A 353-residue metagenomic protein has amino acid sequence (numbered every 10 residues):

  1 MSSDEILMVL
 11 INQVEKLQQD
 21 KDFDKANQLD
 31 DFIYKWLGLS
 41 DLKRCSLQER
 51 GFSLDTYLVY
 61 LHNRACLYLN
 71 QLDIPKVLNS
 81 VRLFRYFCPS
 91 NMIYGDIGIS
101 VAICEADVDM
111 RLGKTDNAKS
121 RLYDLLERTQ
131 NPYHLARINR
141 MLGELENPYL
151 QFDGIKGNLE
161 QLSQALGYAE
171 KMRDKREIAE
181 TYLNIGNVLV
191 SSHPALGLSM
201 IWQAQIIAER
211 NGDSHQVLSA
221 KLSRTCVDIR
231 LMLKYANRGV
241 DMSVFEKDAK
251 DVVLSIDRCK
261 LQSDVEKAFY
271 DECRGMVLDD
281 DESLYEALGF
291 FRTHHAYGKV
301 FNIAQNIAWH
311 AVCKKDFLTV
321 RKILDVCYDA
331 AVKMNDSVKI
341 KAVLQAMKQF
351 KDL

Functional and structural regions predicted by a protein language model:
M1-N12, K16, E286-L353: C-terminal non-catalytic interaction modules
M1-Y34, D55: N-terminal leader/linker segments that initiate helical-solenoid repeat arrays
D4, D55, D96, Y133 (+8 more regions): Residue signature of alpha-solenoid helical repeat architecture, marking inter-repeat boundaries and helix-start
M8, F52-D55, V59, D96-S100 (+8 more regions): Residue register of alpha-helical TPR repeats
E15-Q28, A65-V77, A106-A118, E144-L159 (+4 more regions): Short coil/turn connectors between adjacent alpha-helices in alpha-solenoid helical repeat scaffolds
D31-C45, V81-S90, Y123-N131, L162-D174 (+4 more regions): Amphipathic alpha-helical segments of tetratricopeptide repeats
E127-W202, I206-A208, D213-S214, S219: Solenoidal tandem-repeat scaffolds enriched in leucines and small polar residues
